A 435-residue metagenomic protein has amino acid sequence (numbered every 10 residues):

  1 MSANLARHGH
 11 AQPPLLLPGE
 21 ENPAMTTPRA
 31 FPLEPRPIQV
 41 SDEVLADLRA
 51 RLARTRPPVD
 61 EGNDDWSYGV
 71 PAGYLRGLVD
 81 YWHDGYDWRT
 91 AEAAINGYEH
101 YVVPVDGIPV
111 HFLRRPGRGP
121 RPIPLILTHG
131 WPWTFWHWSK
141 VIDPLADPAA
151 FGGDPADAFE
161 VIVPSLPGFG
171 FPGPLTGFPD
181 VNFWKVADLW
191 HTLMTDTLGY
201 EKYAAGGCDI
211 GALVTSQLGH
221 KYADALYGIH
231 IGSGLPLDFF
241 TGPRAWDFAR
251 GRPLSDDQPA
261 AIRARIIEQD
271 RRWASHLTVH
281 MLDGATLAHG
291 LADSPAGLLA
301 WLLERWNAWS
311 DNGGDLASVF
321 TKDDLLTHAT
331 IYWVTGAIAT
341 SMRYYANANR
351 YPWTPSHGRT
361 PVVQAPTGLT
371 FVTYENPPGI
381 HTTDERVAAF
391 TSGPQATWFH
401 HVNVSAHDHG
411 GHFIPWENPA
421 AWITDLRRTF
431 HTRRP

Functional and structural regions predicted by a protein language model:
P14-A24: Short, Lys/Arg-enriched N-terminal segments with co-localized hydrophobic residues within the first ~10-30 amino acids
T26-A46, R51-L52, R56, A225-T330: Alpha/beta-hydrolase
L45-G117, W333-G336, T340-P355: Non-catalytic accessory segments flanking enzyme active sites
W88-T90, G153, I162, L166-V181 (+1 more regions): Glycine-rich "HGGG/HGxG" loop immediately N-terminal to the catalytic nucleophile of the alpha/beta-hydrolase
P120-P172, F430: Conserved HGGG/HGGXW glycine-rich cap/lid loop of the alpha/beta-hydrolase fold
P144, P148-A150, T197-A249: Conserved hydrolase catalytic core segment
W184-Y203: Conserved acidic catalytic loop of the alpha/beta-hydrolase fold
H280-P435: C-terminal subdomain of alpha/beta-hydrolase-fold enzymes, centered on the catalytic histidine and its supporting
